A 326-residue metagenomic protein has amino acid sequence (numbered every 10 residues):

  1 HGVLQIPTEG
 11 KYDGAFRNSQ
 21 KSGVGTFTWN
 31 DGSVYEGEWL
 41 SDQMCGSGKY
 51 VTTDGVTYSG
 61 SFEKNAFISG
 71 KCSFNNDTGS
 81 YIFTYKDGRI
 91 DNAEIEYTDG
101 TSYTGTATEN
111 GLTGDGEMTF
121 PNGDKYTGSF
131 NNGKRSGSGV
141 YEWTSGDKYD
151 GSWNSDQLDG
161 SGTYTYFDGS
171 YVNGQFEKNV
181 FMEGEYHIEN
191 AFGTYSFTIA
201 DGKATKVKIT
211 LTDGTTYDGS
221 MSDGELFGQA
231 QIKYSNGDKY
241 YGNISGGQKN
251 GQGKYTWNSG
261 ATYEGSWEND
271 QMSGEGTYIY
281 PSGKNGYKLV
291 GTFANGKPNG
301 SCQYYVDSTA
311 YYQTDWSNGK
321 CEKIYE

Functional and structural regions predicted by a protein language model:
H1-E326: Glycine/tyrosine- and acidic-biased, solvent-exposed loop/turn segments at the edges of beta-strands
